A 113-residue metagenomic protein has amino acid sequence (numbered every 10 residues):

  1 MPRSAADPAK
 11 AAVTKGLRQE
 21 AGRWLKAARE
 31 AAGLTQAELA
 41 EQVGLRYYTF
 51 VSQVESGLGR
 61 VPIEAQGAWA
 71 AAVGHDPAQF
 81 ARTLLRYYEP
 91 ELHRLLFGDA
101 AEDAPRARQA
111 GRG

Functional and structural regions predicted by a protein language model:
P2-A31, R108: A short, Lys/Arg-rich alpha-helix, primarily the initiator
A6, A81-G113: Short, charged recognition helix plus adjacent turn of helix-turn-helix-like nucleic-acid-binding domains
R23, G33-L34, R46, V61-E64: Residue-level signal for the short linker/turn that defines the boundary of a DNA-recognition helix
K26-A27, A37, G67: Residues within the helices of the helix-turn-helix
A31-Q53: Short alpha-helical DNA-recognition segment
V54-E55, A65, L84: DNA major-groove recognition helix of helix-turn-helix
P62-F80: DNA major-groove recognition helix of helix-turn-helix/homeodomain DNA-binding modules
